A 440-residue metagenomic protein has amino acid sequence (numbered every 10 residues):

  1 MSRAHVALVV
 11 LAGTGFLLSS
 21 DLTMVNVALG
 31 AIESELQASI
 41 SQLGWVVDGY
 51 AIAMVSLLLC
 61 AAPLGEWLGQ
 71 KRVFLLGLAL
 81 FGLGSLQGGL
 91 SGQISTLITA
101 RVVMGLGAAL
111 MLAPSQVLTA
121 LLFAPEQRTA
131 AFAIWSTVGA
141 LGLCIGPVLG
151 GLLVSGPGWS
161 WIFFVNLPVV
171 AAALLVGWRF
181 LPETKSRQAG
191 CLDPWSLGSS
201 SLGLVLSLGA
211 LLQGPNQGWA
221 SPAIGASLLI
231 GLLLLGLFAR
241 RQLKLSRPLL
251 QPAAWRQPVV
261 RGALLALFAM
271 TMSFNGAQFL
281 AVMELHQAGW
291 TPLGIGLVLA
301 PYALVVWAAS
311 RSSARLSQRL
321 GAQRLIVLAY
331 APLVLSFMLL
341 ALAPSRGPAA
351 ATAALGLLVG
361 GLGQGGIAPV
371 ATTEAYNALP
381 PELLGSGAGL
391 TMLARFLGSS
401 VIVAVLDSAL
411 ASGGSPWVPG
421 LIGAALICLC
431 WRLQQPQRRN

Functional and structural regions predicted by a protein language model:
M1-R179, S313, L320, R324 (+7 more regions): Transmembrane-helix bundle of Major Facilitator Superfamily
A4-S20, V25-V27, L36, I40 (+4 more regions): 12-transmembrane solute porter fold
A28, C60, F74, F81 (+9 more regions): An amphipathic alpha-helix/helix-turn recognition signal
G30-E33, L68, F123, P157 (+9 more regions): Membrane-interfacial segments
S56, L110, L202-V205, G276 (+1 more regions): Residue-level signal for the membrane-embedded core of alpha-helical transmembrane segments, especially mid-helix
L112, W178, R240, R432-Q434: Juxtamembrane cytosolic interface motif at the C-terminal end of transmembrane helices
S155-L267, S273, V298, P419-G423: Hydrophobic transmembrane-helix bundles of small-molecule transporters
